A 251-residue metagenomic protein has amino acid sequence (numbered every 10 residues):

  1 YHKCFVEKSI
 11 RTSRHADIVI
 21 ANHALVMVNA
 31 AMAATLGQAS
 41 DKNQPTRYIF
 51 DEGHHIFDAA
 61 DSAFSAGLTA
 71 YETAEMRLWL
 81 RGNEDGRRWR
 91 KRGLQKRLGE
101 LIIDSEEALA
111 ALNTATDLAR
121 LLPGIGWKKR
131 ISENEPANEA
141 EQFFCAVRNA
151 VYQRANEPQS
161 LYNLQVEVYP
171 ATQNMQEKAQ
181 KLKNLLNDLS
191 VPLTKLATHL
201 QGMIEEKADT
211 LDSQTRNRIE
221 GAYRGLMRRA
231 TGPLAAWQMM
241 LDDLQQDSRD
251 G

Functional and structural regions predicted by a protein language model:
Y1, R11-D17, A30-R47, E52-G251: Conserved coupling segment at the C-terminus of the helicase ATP-binding
C4: Short cysteine clusters
K8: Short acidic active-site motifs
